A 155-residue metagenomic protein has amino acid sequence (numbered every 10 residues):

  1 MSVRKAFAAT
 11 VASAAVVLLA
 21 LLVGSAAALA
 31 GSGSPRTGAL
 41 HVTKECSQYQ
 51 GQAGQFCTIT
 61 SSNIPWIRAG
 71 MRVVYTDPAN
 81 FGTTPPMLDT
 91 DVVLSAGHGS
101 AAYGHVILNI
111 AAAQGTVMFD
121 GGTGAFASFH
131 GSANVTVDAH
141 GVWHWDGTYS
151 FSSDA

Functional and structural regions predicted by a protein language model:
S2-A14: Bacterial N-terminal signal peptides that target proteins for export
F7, A20-T37: C-terminal region of N-terminal signal peptides and the immediate post-cleavage residues of exported proteins
A15-V16, F119: Preference for short coil/turn "hinge" residues that link or interrupt alpha-helices
L29-A155: Beta-strand-enriched cores of mature, soluble protein domains
